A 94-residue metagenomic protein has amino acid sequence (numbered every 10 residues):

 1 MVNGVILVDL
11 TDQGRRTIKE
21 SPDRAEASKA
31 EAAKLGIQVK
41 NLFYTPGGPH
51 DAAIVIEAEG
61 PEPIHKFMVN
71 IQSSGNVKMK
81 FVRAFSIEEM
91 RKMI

Functional and structural regions predicted by a protein language model:
M1-K34, Q38-K40, Y44-H50, E89-I94: Short S/T/G/P-rich N-terminal loop/turn motif that feeds into the first structured element of a domain
V8-L10, I54-E59: Short beta-strand-to-loop capping motifs
A58-E88: An amphipathic, aromatic/His-enriched active-site/gating alpha helix that lines ligand/cofactor pockets
